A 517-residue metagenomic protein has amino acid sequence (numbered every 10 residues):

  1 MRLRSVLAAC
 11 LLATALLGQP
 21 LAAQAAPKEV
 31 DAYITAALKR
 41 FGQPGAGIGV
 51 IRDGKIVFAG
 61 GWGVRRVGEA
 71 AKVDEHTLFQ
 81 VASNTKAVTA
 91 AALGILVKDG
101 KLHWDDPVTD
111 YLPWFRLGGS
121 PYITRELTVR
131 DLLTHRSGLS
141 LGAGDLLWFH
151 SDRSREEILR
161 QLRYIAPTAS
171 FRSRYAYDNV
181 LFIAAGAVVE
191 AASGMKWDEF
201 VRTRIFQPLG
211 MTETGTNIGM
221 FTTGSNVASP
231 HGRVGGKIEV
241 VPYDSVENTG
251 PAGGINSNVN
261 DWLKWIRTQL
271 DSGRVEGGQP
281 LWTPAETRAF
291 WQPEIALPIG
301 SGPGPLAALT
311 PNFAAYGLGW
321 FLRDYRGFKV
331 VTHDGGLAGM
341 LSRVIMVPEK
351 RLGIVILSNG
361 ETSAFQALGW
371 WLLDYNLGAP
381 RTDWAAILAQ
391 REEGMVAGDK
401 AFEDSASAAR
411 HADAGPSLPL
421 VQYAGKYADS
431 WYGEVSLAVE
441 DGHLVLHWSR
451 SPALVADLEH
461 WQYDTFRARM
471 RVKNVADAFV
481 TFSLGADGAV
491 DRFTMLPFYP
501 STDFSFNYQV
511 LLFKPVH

Functional and structural regions predicted by a protein language model:
M1-V73, L78-F79, I95-H103, Y122 (+10 more regions): N-terminal leader/targeting segments and the immediately adjacent pre-domain N-terminus
Q24-G60, L146, E190-T203, Q207 (+1 more regions): Catalytic loop of the DD-peptidase/beta-lactamase superfamily, centered on the K-T-G motif and neighboring
E29, G45, E75, Q80-N84 (+7 more regions): Active-site helix/loop module of the DD-peptidase/beta-lactamase fold, centered on the serine-lysine SxxK catalytic
E69-V73, Q161-T168, V241-N248: Short glycine/proline-rich turn/loop motifs
S83-T85, A176-N179: Catalytic nucleophile serine of serine hydrolases, specifically the conserved "nucleophile elbow" pentapeptide
T89: Active/ligand-binding-proximal structured segments within catalytic/core domains that scaffold catalytic residues
P121, S173-R174, A252-G254: Solvent-exposed loop and edge beta-strand segments that line ligand/cofactor-binding and catalytic clefts
T128, V180-L181: Mid-domain, small-residue-enriched loop/turn segments at the edges of structured enzyme/sensor domains
